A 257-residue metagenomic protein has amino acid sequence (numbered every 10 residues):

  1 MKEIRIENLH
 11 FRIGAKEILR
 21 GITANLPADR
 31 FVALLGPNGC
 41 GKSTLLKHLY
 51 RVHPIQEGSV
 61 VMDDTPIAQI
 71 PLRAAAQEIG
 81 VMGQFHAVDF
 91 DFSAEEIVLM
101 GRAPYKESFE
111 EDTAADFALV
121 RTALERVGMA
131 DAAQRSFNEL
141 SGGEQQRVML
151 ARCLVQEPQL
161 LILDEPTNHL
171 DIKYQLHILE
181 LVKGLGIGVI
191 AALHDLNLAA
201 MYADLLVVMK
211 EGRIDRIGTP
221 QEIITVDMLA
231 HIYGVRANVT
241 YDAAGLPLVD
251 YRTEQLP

Functional and structural regions predicted by a protein language model:
L35-P37: The feature captures the beta-strand-to-loop junction immediately N-terminal to the Walker
Y50: Helix-to-loop junction immediately C-terminal to a conserved catalytic motif
G58-P66, A75: Conserved ABC transporter NBD signature motif
L99, A114-A132: Conserved ABC ATPase "signature" region
V155-Q159: A short, proline-enriched helix->beta-strand linker immediately N-terminal to the Walker B motif in ABC-type P-loop
L161-E165: Catalytic Walker B motif of ABC-type/P-loop ATPase nucleotide-binding domains
H231-P257: ABC ATPase nucleotide-binding domains
